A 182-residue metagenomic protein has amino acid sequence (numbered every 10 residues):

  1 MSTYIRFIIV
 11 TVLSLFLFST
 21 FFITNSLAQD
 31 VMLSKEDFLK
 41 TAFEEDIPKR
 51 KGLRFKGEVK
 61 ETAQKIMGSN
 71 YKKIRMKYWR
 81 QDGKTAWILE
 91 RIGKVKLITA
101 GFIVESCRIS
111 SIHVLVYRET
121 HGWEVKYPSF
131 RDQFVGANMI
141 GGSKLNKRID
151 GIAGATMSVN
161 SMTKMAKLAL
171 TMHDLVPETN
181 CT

Functional and structural regions predicted by a protein language model:
S2-V12: Bacterial N-terminal signal peptides that target proteins for export
V10-T20: Bacterial N-terminal signal peptides
L27-I149, T156, N160, K164-T182: Flexible, solvent-exposed loop/hinge segments and secondary-structure transition points
